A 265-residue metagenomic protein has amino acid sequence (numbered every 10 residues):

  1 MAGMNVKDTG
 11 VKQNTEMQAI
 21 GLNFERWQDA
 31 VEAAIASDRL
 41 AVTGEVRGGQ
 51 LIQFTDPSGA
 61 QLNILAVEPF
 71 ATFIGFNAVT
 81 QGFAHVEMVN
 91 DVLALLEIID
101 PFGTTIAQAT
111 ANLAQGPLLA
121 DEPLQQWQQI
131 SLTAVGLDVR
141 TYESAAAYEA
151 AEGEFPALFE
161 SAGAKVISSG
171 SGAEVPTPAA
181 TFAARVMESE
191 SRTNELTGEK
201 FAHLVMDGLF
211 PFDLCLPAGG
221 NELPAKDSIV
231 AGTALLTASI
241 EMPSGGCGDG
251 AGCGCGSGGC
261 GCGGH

Functional and structural regions predicted by a protein language model:
A2-A183, S239-H265: OB/S1-fold single-stranded nucleic-acid-binding modules and their adjacent gly/ser/pro-rich low-complexity linkers
A111, L214-L216: Generic detection of short hydrophobic beta-strand segments and adjacent strand-loop junctions
Q129, T181, F201-H203, P211 (+1 more regions): Broad gene-expression machinery/nucleic-acid interaction feature
V186-L214: OB-fold (S1/OB) nucleic-acid-binding surfaces
P217-T233: Short nucleic-acid-contacting surface segments enriched for D/E, G, S/T with interspersed K/R
L236: Flexible, active-site-proximal loop/turn residues at the rims of small-molecule/cofactor binding pockets and catalytic
